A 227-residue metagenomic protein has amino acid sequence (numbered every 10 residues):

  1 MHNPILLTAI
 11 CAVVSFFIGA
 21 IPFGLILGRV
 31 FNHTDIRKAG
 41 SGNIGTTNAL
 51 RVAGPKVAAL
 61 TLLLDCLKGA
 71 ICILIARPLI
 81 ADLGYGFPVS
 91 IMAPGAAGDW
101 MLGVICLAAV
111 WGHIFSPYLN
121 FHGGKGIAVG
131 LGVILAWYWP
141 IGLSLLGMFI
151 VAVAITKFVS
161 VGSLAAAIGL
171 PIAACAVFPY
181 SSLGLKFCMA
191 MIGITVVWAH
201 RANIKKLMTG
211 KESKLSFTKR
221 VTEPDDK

Functional and structural regions predicted by a protein language model:
M1-I10, L74-V104, L135-I141, A176-C188: Helix-coil boundary and interhelical linker segments in multi-pass alpha-helical membrane proteins
H2, I18, F23-I73, I114-I127 (+2 more regions): Interhelical loop and helix-boundary elements at the membrane-water interface of polytopic inner-membrane proteins
A12, F16, T61-D65, G69 (+7 more regions): Alpha-helical transmembrane segments of multi-pass membrane proteins, especially transporters and channels
S15-I18, R77, A108-H113, F149-V153 (+2 more regions): Alpha-helical transmembrane segments of multi-pass membrane proteins
L50-G54, A76-L79, A108, K125-T156 (+1 more regions): Interfacial segments of multi-pass membrane proteins
H122, L146-I150, S182-M189, K206-S213: A cytosolic-side transmembrane-helix exit/cap motif
G130, V177-F178, L185-K186, A190-W198 (+2 more regions): Long C-terminal subdomains/extensions of small-metabolite kinases
L143, V159-A166, S181-I192: Loop-to-transmembrane alpha-helix initiation sites
